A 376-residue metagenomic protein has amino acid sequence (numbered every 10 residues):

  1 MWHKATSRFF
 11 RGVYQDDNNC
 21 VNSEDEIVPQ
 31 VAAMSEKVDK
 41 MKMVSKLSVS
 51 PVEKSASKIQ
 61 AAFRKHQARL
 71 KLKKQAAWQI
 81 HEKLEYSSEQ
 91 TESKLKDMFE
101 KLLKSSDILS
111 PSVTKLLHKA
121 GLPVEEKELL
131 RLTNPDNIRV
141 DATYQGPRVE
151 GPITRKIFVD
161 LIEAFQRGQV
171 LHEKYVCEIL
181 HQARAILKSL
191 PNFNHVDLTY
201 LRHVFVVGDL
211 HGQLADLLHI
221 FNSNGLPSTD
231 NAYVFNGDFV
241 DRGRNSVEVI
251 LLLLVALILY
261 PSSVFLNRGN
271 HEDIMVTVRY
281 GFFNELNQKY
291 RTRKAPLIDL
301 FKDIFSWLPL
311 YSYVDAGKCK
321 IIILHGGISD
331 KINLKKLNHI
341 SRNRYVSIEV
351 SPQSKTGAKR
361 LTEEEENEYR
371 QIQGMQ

Functional and structural regions predicted by a protein language model:
M1-R155, V159, R167, L171: Calmodulin-binding regulatory segments centered on IQ motifs and their flanking, Ser/Pro-rich intrinsically disordered
K40, F158-S223, V234, I250 (+2 more regions): Eukaryotic beta-rich interaction modules
S48, R64, A68-K71, A77 (+10 more regions): Short amphipathic alpha-helices and their capping/turn residues within compact interaction modules
K71-K74, A183, P191, L217-N222 (+6 more regions): Short coil/turn segments at secondary-structure boundaries
L72-H81, V176-I179, V196-L201, N236 (+2 more regions): Short amphipathic alpha-helical segments embedded in low-complexity Lys/Glu-rich regions
L130-E173, C177, E285-K289, G317 (+2 more regions): Active-site-proximal loop/helix segment associated with metal-binding centers of metalloenzymes
V207, A215-N284, R293: Core catalytic region of metal-dependent phosphoesterases/phosphodiesterases, especially metallo-beta-lactamase-like
V278-F282, N287-L324: Catalytic core of PPM/PP2C metal-dependent serine/threonine phosphatase domains
